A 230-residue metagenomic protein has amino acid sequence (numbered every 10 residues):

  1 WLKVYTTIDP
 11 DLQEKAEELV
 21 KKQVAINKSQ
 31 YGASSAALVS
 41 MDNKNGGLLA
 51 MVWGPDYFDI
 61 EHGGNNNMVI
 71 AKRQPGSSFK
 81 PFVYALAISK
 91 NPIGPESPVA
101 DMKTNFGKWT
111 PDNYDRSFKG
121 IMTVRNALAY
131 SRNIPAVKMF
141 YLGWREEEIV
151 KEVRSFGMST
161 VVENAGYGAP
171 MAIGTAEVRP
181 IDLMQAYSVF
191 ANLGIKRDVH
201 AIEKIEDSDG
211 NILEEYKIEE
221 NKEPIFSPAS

Functional and structural regions predicted by a protein language model:
W1-V4, H62-I70, N133, E163-M171 (+1 more regions): Glycine- and acidic
K3-V4, I26-L38, E96, T160-M171 (+1 more regions): Surface-exposed patches in mature extracellular/periplasmic domains of secreted proteins
T6-S29, L38-D42, M51-V52, D59-V69 (+2 more regions): A penicillin-recognizing enzyme superfamily signal
K15-Q23, K90, Y130, M139-L142 (+2 more regions): Generic, well-ordered alpha-helical scaffold segments in large soluble proteins
A16, N45-G46, N66-V99, A127 (+1 more regions): Active-site SXXK
A33-L38, N45-L49, N113, T123-R125 (+1 more regions): Short glycine-rich loop/turn motifs
K44, I93-I149, K196, S208-S230: Conserved catalytic neighborhood of penicillin-recognizing serine enzymes
T110-N113, G143-Q185: Mid-domain, small-residue-enriched loop/turn segments at the edges of structured enzyme/sensor domains
